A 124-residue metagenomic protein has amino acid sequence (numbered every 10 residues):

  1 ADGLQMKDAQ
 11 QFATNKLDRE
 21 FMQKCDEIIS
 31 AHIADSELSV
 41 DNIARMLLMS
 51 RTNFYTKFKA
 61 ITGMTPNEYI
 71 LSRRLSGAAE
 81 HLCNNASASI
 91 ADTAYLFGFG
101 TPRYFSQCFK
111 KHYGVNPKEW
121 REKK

Functional and structural regions predicted by a protein language model:
A1-F21: CheY-like receiver
D18, D26-S30, N53, Q107 (+1 more regions): Recognition helices and adjacent regulatory flanks at domain boundaries
D26-L38, F58, T62, A79-A88 (+2 more regions): Basic, amphipathic alpha-helical hairpins
S39, S50, T65, S89 (+2 more regions): Short coil/turn motifs that cap or connect alpha-helices
D41-M49, F54, F58, D92-G100 (+2 more regions): Append "Primarily bacterial transcriptional regulators
A60-G100, E122-K124: Terminal helix-turn-helix DNA-binding modules in bacterial transcription factors
Q107-K124: …primarily DNA-binding HTH/wHTH and HhH modules…
